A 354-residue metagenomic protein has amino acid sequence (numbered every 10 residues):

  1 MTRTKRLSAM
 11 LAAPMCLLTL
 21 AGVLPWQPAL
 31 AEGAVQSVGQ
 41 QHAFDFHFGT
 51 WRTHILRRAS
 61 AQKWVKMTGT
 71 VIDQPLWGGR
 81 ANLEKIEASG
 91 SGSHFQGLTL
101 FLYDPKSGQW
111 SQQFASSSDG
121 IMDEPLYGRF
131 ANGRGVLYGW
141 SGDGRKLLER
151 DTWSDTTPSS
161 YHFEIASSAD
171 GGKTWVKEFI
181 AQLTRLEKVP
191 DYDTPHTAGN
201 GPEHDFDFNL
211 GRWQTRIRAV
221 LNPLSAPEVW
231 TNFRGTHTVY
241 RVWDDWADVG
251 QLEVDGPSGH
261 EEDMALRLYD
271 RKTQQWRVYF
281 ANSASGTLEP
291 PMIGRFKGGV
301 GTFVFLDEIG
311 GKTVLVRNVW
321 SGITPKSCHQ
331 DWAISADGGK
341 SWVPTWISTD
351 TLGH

Functional and structural regions predicted by a protein language model:
M1-R3, L18, G49, K173: Intrinsically disordered/low-complexity terminal segments and short unstructured peptides
T2-C16: Bacterial N-terminal signal peptides that target proteins for export
S8, A21-G22, E261: A general, composition-driven signal for non-globular sequence regions
L18-P28: C-terminal segment of classical bacterial N-terminal signal peptides
L30-H354: Hydrophobic small-molecule pocket/channel-lining residues, especially in calycin-type beta-barrels
